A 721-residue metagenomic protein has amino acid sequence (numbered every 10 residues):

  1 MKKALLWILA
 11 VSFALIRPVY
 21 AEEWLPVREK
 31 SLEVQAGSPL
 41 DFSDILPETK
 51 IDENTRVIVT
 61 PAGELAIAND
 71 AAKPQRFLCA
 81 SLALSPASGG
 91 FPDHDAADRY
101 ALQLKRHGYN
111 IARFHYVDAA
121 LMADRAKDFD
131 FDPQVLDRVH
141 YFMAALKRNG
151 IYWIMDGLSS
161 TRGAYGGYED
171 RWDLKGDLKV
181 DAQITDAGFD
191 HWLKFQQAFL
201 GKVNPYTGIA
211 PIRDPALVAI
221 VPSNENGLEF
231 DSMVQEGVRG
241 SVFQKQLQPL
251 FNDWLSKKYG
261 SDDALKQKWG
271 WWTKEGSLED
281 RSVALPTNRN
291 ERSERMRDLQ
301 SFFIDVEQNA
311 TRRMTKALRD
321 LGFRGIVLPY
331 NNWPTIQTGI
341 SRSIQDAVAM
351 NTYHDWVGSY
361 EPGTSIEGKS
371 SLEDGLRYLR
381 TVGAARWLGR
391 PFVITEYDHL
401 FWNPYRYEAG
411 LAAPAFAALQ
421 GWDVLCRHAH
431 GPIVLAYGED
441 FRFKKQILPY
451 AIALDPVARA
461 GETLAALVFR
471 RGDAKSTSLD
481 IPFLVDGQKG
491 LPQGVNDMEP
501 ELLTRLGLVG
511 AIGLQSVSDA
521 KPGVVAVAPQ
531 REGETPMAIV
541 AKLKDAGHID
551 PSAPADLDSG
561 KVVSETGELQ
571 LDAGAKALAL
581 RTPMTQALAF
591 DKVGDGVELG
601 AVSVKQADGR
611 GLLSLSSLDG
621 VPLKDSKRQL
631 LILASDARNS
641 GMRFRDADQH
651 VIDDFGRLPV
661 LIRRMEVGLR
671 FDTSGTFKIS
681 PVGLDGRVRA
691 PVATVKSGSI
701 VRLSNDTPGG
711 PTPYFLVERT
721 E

Functional and structural regions predicted by a protein language model:
M1-A4: Positively charged n-region of N-terminal signal peptides that target proteins for export
W7-I16: Bacterial N-terminal signal peptides
V19-A21: Boundary at the C-terminal end of the N-terminal hydrophobic targeting segment
I51-K316, D320-Q345: Active-site mouth of glycoside hydrolases
Q308-L328, P334-D355, I366-P522, E534 (+1 more regions): Catalytic-core region of carbohydrate-active enzymes that cleave or remodel glycosidic bonds
R471, K475-P681, S704: Long, low-hydrophobicity ectodomains and other hydrophilic envelope-associated domains
L615, S699-E721: C-terminal beta-strand-rich structural cap/linker in extracellular carbohydrate-active enzymes
G686-A693: Surface-exposed loop/edge segments in extracytoplasmic proteins
